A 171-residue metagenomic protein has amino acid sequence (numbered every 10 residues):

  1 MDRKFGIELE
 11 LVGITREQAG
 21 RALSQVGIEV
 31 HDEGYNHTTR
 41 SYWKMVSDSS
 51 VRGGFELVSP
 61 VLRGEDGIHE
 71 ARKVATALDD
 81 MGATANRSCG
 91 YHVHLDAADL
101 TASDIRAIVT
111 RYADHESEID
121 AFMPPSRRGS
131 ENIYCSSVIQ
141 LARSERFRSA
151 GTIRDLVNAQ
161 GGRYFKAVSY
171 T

Functional and structural regions predicted by a protein language model:
M1-M81: Terminal catalytic/cofactor-binding subdomain
K4-I14, R106, Y134-L141: Glycine-rich, acidic/polar active-site loops that bind/position phosphate-bearing ligands
G54, T84-L100: Histidine-centered divalent-metal-coordination microenvironment in nucleic-acid enzymes
G67-V74, A98-M123: Helical (often loop-to-helix) elements that flank the catalytic cores of nucleotide-handling enzymes
M81-A83, M123: Short helix-to-loop capping/linker segments positioned immediately adjacent to catalytic or ligand/cofactor-binding
T110-R154: A contiguous pocket-lining binding segment that forms or flanks enzyme active sites
G151-A167: A mid-sequence, solvent-exposed acidic-amphipathic segment
T171: Conserved small/polar residues in nucleotide/adenosyl-binding loops
